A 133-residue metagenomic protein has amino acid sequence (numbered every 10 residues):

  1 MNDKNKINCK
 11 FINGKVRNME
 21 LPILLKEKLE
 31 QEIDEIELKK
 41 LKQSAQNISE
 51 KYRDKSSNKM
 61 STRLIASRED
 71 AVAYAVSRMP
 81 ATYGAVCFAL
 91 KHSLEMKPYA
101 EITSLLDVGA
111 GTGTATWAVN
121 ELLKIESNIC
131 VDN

Functional and structural regions predicted by a protein language model:
K4-S61: N-terminal auxiliary segments of SAM/dcSAM-dependent transferases
S57-K59, I102, E121-L122: N-terminal leader/presequence-like segments
R68-F88: Class I SAM-dependent methyltransferase Rossmann-like catalytic core, especially the SAM/SAH-binding loop
K91-A100: Glycine-rich helix-loop-beta junction characteristic of Rossmann-like nucleotide cofactor-binding loops
E101-G111: Conserved class I S-adenosyl-L-methionine
T112-I125: Conserved SAM-binding loop of SAM-dependent methyltransferases across substrates and taxa, primarily the Class I
S127-D132: Conserved SAM-binding motif I beta-strand of class I
